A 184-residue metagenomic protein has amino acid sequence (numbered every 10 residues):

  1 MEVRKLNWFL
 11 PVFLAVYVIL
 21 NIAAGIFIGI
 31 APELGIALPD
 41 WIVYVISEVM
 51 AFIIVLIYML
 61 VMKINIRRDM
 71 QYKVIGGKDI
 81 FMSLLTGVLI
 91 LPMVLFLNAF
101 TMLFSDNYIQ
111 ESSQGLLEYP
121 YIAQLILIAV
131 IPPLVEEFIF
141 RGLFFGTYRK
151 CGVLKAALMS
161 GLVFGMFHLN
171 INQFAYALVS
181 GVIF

Functional and structural regions predicted by a protein language model:
M1-Q71, G76: N-terminal, membrane-interfacial amphipathic/helix-forming hydrophobic leader that caps and precedes the first
K5, G35, S47, L116-L117 (+3 more regions): Hydrophobic alpha-helical segments with strong N-terminal bias
N7-A15, W41-V45, I80-L85, I122 (+4 more regions): Hydrophobic alpha-helical transmembrane segments
L14-I22, V49-I53, I57, V61 (+8 more regions): Generic alpha-helical transmembrane segments of integral inner-membrane proteins, especially permease/transport modules
A24, I28, P32, M59 (+8 more regions): Membrane-water interface at transmembrane helix exits
F27, V55, L97, S160 (+1 more regions): Generic structural marker for isolated residues within well-ordered, non-membrane alpha-helices of soluble domains
G35-P39, R67-F138, G146: Juxtamembrane helix-loop-helix connectors linking adjacent transmembrane helices in multi-pass membrane enzymes
A123-F184: Transmembrane helix-loop-helix hairpins at the membrane interface of multi-pass integral membrane proteins
